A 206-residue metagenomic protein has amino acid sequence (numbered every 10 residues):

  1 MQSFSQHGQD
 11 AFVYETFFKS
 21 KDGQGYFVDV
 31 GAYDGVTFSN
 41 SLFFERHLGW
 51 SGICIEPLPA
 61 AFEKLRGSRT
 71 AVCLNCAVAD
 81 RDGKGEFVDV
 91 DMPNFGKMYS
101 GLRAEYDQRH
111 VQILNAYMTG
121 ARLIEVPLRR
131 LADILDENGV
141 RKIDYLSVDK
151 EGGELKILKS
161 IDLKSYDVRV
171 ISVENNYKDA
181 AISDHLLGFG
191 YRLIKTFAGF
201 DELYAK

Functional and structural regions predicted by a protein language model:
M1-K206: Phosphate/nucleotide-binding beta-alpha loop and adjacent structural elements of enzyme active sites
